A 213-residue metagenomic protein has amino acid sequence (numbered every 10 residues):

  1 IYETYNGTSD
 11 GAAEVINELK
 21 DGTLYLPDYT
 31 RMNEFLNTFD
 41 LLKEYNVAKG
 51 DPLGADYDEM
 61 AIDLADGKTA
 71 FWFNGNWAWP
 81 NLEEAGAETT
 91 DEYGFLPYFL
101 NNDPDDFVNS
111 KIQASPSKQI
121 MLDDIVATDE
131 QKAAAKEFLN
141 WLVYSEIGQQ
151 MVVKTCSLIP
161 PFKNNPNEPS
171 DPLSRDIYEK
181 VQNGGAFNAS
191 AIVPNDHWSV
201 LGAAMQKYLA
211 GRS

Functional and structural regions predicted by a protein language model:
I1-K20, D40, N109-D124, H197-Q206: Periplasmic solute-binding protein
G11-L53: Glycine-centered hinge/linker elements that transmit conformational signals in sensory and ligand-binding systems
Y45, A85-S157: Extracytoplasmic/periplasmic substrate-recognition and gating elements
D51-A65: Short helix-initiation/N-cap motifs at beta->coil->alpha
Y57, N74-W79, Y98, P116-K118: Beta->alpha turn/N-cap motifs
M60-L64, A78-N81, A135, L139: Short, hydrophobic alpha-helical packing/hinge segments within bilobed ligand-binding/sensory domains
D66-N74, D91: Alpha-to-beta junction loops
V153-N164, R175-S213: C-terminal capping/gating helix-and-loop segments adjacent to ligand/active sites or protein-protein/ligand interfaces
